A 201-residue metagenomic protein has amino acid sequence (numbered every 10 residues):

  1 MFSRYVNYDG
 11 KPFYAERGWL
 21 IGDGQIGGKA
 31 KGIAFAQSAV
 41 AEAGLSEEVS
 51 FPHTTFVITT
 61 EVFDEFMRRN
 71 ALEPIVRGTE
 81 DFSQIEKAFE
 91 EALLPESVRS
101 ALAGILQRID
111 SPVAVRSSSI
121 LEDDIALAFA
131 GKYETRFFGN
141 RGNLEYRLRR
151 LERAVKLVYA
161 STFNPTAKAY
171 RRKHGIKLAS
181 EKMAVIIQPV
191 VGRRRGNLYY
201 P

Functional and structural regions predicted by a protein language model:
M1-I186, R194-R195: N-terminal beta-alpha lobe that positions the nucleotide/phosphoryl donor in ATP/NTP-coupled carboxylate activation
V191: Extended, highly charged clamp/arch subdomains and adjacent linkers that form or line substrate-binding channels
G196-P201: Short, intrinsically disordered, charge-balanced linker/junction segments flanking boundaries in proteins
